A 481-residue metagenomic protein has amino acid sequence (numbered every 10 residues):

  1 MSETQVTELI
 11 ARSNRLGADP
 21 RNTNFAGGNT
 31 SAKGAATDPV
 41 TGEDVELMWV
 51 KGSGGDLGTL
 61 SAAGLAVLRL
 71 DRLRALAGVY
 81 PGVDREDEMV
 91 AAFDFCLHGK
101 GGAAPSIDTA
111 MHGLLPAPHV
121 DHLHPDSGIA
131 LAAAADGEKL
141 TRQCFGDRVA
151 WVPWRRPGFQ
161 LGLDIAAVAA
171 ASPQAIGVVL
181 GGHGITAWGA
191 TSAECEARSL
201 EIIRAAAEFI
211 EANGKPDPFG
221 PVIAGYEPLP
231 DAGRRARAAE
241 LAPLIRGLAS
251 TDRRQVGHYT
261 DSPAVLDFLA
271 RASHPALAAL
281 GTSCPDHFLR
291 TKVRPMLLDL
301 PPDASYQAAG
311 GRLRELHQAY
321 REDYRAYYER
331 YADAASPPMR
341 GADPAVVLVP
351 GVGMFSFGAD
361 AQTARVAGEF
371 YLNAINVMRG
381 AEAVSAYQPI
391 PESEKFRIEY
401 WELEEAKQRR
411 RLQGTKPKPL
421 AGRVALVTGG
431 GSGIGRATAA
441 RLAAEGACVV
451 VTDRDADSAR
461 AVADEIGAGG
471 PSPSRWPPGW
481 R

Functional and structural regions predicted by a protein language model:
M1-A425: Glycine-rich flexible loops
G422, G429, A461: Conserved N-terminal beta-sheet scaffold of ABC transporter nucleotide-binding domains
V424, G431-G433, D455: Conserved glycine-rich cofactor-binding loop
L442: Aromatic pocket-lining residues of Rossmann-like dinucleotide-binding sites
A447-A461, R475: Conserved glycine-rich Rossmann-like NAD(P)H-binding loop of the short-chain dehydrogenase/reductase
I466-R481: Rossmann-fold cofactor-recognition segment
